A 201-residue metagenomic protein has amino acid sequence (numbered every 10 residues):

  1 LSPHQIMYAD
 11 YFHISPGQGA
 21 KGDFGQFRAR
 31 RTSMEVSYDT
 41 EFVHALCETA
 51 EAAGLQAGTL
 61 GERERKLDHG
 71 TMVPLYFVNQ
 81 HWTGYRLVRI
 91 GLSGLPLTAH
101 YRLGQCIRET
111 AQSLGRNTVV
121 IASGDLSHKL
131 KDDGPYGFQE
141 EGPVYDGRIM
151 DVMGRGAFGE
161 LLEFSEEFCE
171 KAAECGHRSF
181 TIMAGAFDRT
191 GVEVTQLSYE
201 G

Functional and structural regions predicted by a protein language model:
L1-P3, I90, R116-G124: Beta-strand elements within well-structured catalytic alpha/beta cores of enzymes that handle phosphate/sulfate esters
H4-M7, L126-H128: Short, internal active-site loops enriched in acidic
M7-Q105, G134-G201: Flexible, D/E/H-enriched segments
Y8, Q105-S113, T118: Non-transmembrane, aqueous-exposed alpha-helical and coiled segments at domain scale
L95-L97, L126-K129: Short, catalytically relevant binding-site loops at active-site mouths
T118, K129-D133: Short conserved catalytic/interaction loops centered on acidic-Pro-aromatic/His motifs
